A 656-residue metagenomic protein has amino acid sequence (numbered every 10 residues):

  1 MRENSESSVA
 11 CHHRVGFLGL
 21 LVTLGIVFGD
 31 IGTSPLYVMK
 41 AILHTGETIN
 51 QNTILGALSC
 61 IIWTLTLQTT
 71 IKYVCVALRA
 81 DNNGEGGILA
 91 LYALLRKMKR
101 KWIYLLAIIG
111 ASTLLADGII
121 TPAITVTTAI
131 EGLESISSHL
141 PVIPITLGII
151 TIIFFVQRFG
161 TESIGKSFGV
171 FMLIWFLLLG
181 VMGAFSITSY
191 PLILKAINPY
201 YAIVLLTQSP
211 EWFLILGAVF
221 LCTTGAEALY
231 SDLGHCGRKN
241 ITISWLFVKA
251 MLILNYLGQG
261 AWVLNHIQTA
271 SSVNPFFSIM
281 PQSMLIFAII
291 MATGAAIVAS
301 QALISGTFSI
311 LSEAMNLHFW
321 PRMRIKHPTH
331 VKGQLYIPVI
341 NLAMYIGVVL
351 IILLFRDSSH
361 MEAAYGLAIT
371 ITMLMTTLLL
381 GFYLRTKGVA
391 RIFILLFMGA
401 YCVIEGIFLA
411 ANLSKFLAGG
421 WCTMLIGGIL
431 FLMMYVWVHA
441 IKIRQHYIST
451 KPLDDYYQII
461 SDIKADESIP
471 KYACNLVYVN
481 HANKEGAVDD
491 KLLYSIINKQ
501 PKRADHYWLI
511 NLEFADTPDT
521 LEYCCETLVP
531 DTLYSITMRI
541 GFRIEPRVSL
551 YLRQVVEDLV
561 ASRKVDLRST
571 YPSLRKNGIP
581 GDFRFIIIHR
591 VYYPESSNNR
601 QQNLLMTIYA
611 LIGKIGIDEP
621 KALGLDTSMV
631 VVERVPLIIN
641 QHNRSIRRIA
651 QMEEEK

Functional and structural regions predicted by a protein language model:
R2-K656: The structured alpha-helical core of multi-pass membrane proteins
